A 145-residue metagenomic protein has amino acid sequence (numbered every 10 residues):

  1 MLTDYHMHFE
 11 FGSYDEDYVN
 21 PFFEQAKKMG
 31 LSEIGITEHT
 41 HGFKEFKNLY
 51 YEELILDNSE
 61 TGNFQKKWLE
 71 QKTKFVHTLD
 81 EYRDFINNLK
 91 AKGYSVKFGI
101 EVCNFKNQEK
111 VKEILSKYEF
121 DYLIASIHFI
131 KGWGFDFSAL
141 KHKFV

Functional and structural regions predicted by a protein language model:
M1-K106: An N-terminally biased module of ancient metal coordination in phosphate/nucleic-acid-related enzymes
I34-T37, F120-K131: Non-cysteine beta-strand/loop elements that form the S-adenosyl-L-methionine
F46-N48, V111, D136-F137: Short aromatic-enriched loop/helix-cap "lid" or pocket-rim segments at secondary-structure transitions that line
E52-I55, L115-S116, K141-H142: Short, hinge-like loop/turn segments at secondary-structure boundaries
G93, K117-Y118: Acidic-histidine catalytic/liganding microenvironments
K106, Y122, A139: Solvent-exposed, flexible loop/coil residues
K106-K117: Distinct, well-ordered alpha-helical segments
I130-V145: Active-site-proximal loop/helix segment associated with metal-binding centers of metalloenzymes
